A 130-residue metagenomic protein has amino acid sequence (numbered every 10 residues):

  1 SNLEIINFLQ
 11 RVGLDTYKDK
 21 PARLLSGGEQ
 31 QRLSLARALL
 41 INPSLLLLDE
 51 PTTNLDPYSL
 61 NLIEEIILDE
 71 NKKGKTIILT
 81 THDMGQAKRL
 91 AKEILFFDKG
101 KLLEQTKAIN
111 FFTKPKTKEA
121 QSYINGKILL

Functional and structural regions predicted by a protein language model:
N2-Y17: Conserved ABC ATPase "signature" region
P21-L25, E29: Conserved ABC ATPase signature
L35: Hydrophobic anchor residue at the start of the ABC signature
N42: Conserved catalytic motifs of ABC-family nucleotide-binding domains
L46-D49: Catalytic Walker B motif of ABC-type/P-loop ATPase nucleotide-binding domains
T81-H82: H-loop/switch region of ABC-family ATPase nucleotide-binding domains
A87-R89: A short, surface-exposed alpha-helical micro-motif characterized by mixed small hydrophobic and charged/polar residues
